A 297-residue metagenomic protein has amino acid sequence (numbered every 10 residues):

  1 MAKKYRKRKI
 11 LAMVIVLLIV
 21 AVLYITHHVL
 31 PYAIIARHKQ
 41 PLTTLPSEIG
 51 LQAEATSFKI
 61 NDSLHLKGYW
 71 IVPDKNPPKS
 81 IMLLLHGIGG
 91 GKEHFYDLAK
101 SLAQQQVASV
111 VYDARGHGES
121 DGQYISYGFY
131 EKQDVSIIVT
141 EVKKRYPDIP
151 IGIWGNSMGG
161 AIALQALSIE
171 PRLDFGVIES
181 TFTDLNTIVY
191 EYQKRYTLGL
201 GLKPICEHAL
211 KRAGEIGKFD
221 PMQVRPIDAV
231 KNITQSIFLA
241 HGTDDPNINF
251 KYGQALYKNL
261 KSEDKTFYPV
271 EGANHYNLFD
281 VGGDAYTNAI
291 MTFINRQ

Functional and structural regions predicted by a protein language model:
K7-I60, Y69: An N-terminal hydrophobic leader/cap segment in hydrolases
I88-S101: The serine-hydrolase catalytic nucleophile loop
H94, I125-Y146: Alpha/beta-hydrolase active-site loop
S101-D121: Conserved alpha/beta-hydrolase
Q165-F219: Hydrolase active-site cap/lid region
N232-T234, L239-H241, D245: Short beta-strand/loop motif that positions the catalytic acidic residue of the alpha/beta-hydrolase fold
A273-G283: Catalytic histidine-centered segment of alpha/beta-hydrolase-like enzymes
V281-Q297: Catalytic active-site module of serine/aspartate enzymes centered on a nucleophile-bearing elbow/loop
